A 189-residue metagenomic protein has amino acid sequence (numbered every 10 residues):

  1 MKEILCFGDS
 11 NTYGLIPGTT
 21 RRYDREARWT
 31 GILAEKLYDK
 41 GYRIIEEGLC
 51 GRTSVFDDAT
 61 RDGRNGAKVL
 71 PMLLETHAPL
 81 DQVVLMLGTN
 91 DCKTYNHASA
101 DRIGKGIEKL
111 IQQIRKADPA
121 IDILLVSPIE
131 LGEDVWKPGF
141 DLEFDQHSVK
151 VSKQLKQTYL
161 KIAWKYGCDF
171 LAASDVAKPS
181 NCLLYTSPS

Functional and structural regions predicted by a protein language model:
K2-L5, N11-Q113, D134, K150-K153 (+1 more regions): Conserved SGNH/GDSL esterase-like catalytic core that processes O-acyl groups on lipids and polysaccharides
E46-G48, S127, A172-S174: Residue-level recognition of beta-strand->loop/alpha-helix junctions
M86, V126-S127: Alpha/beta-hydrolase-fold catalytic nucleophile elbow
D118-D122: A short helix->loop->beta-strand "cap" motif at the edges of active sites that frequently abuts
G132-A173: Substrate-gating cap/lid alpha-helix
Y185-S189: Conserved small/polar residues in nucleotide/adenosyl-binding loops
